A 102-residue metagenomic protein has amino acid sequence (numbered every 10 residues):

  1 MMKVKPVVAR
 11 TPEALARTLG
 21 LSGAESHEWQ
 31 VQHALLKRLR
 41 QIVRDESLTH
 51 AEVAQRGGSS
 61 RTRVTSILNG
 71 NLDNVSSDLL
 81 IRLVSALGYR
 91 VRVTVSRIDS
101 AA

Functional and structural regions predicted by a protein language model:
M1-K37, A102: N-terminal flexible/basic segments that precede or flank functional cores
V43, A54, V84: The alpha-helix within a helix-turn-helix
S47-T65: Short alpha-helical DNA-recognition segment
L68-N69, V95: DNA major-groove recognition helix of helix-turn-helix
D78-V93: DNA major-groove recognition helix of helix-turn-helix/homeodomain DNA-binding modules
V95-A102: Short, charged recognition helix plus adjacent turn of helix-turn-helix-like nucleic-acid-binding domains
